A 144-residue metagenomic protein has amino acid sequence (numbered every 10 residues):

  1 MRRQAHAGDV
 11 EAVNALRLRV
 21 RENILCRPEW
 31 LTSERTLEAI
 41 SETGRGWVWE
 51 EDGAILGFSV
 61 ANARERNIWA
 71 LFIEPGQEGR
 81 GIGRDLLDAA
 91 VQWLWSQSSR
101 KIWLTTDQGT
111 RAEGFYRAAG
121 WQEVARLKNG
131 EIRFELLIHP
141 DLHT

Functional and structural regions predicted by a protein language model:
M1-G8, I138-T144: Conserved N-terminal entry element of GNAT/NAT acetyltransferase domains
Q4-G76, L87-D88, W93, L127-N129: Acetyl-CoA-dependent GNAT
E65, Q108-T110, L127, P140: Short, flexible active-site-adjacent loop segments at beta-strand->alpha-helix junctions, enriched in small/polar
E74-R80, Q108: Active-site acidic-Proline motif in GNAT/NAT acetyltransferases
R84, Q108-A125, I132: Conserved active-site alpha-helix within GNAT-family acetyltransferase domains
L94-D107: Conserved GNAT acetyl-CoA-binding A-motif
L104-T105, Q122, N129-T144: Terminal substrate-recognition subdomain of acyl/acetyltransferases
